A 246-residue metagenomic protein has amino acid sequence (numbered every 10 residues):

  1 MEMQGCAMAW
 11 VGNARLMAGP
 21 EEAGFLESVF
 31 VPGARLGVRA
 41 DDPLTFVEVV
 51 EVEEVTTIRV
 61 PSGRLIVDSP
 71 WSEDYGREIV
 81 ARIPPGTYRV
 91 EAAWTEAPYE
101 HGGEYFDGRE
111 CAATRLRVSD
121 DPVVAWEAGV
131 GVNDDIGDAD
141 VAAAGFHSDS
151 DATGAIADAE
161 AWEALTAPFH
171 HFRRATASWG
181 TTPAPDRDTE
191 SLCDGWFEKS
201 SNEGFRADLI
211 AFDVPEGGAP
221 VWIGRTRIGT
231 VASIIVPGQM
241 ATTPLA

Functional and structural regions predicted by a protein language model:
M1-A246: N-terminal domain-onset segments
